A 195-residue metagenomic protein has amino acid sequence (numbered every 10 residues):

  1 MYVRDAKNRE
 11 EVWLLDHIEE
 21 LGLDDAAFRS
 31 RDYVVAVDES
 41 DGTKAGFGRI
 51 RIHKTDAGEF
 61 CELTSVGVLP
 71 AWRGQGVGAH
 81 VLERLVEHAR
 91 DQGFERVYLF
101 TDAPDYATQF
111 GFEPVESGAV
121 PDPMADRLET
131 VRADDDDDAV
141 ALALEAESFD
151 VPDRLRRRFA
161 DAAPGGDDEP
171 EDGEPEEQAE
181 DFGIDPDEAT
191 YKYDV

Functional and structural regions predicted by a protein language model:
M1-Y2, D91-V97: Short active-site oxyanion
V3-S40, K44-G67: A conserved beta-strand-loop-helix scaffold within acyl/acetyltransferase catalytic domains
R9, T101-D102: Short beta->alpha linker loops
L15, V86, P104: Short glycine-/small-residue-rich flexible loop motifs, especially phosphate/cofactor-binding loops
D38-G42, A71, E145-F149: Short loop segments at secondary-structure junctions
L63, V97-F100: Conserved hydrophobic beta-strand within the GNAT/NAT acetyltransferase core sheet that lines the active-site cleft
V68, G74-E87, L99: Conserved acetyl-CoA-binding loop-helix of GNAT-fold acetyltransferases
D102-P104, Q109-V195: Terminal substrate-recognition subdomain of acyl/acetyltransferases
